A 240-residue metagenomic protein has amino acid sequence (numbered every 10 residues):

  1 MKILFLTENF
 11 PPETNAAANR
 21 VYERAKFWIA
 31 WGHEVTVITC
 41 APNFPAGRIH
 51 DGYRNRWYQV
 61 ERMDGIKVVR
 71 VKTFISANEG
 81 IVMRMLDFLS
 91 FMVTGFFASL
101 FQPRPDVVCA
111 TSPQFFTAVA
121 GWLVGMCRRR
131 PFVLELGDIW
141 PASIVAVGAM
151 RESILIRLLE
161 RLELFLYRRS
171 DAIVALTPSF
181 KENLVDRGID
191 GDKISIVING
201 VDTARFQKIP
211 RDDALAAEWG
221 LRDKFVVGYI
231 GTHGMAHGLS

Functional and structural regions predicted by a protein language model:
M1-D64: N-terminal subdomain of nucleotide-sugar transferases
E8, T73-M83, M126-R161, D202-A204 (+1 more regions): Acceptor-binding helix/loop patch of EC 2.4 sugar-transfer enzymes, predominantly nucleotide-sugar-dependent
W31, F96-F97, F116-V119, L123-C127 (+1 more regions): Membrane-proximal helix-turn-helix segments that form the acceptor-binding/catalytic region of lipid-linked
V37-S99: A conserved catalytic-core segment of Leloir-type glycosyltransferases
D51-Y58, Q207-G220: A short helix/loop element that forms part of the nucleotide-sugar donor recognition site in Leloir-type
R84-L100, P105-S143: An aromatic- and histidine-rich active-site surface loop
S179, G200: Carbohydrate-associated surface elements
L221-H237: Conserved donor-binding/catalytic core segment of Leloir-type glycosyltransferases
